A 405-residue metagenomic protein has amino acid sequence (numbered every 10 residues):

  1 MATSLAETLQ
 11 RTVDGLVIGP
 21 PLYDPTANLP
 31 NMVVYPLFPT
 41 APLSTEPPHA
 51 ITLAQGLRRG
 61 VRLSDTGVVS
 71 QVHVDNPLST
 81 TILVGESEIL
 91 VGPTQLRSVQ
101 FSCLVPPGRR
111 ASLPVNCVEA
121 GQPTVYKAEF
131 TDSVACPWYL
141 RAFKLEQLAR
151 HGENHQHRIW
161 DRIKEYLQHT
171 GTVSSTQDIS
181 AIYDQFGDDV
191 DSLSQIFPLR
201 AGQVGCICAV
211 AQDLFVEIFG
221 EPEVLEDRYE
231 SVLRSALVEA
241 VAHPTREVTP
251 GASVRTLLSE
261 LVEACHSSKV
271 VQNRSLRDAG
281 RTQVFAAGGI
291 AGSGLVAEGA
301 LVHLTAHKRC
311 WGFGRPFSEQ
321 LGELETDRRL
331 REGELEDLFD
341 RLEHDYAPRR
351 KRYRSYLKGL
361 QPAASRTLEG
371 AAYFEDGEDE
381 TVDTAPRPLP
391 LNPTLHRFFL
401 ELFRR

Functional and structural regions predicted by a protein language model:
M1-G67, P114-N116, T124-Y126: N-terminal, Lys/Arg-enriched amphipathic/low-complexity engagement segments that precede the first folded domain
P20-L22, A120-Q177, I182, D189 (+3 more regions): Terminal connector regions
Y23-N28, G92-S133: Intrinsically disordered, low-complexity Pro/Gly/Ser/Thr-rich segments with frequent PxxP/GP/PP motifs and embedded
V72-I82: Asparagine-centered strand-capping/turn motif at beta-strand->loop junctions
S87-V91: Short Gly/aromatic-enriched secondary-structure transition segments
K164-E260: A contiguous, surface-oriented mixed alpha/beta subdomain in the mid-to-C-terminal portion of proteins that forms
A242-R405: Extended, charge-rich intrinsically disordered regulatory tails
